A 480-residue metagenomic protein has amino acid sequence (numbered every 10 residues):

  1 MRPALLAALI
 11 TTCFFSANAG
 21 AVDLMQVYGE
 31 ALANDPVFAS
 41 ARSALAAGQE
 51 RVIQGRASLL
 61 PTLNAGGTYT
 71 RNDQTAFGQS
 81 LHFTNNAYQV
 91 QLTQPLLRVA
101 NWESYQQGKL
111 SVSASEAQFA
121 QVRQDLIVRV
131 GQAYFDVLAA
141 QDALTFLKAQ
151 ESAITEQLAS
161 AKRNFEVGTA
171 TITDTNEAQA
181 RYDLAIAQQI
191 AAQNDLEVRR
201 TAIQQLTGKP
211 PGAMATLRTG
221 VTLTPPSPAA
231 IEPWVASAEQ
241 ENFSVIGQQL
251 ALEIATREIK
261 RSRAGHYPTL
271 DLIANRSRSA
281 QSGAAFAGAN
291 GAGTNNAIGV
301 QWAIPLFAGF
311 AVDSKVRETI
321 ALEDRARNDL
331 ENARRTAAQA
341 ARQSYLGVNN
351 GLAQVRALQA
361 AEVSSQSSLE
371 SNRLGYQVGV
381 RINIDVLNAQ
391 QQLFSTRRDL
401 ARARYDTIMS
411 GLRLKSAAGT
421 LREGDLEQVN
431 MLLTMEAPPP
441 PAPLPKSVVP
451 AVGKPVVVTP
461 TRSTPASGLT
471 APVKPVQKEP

Functional and structural regions predicted by a protein language model:
M1-A7: Bacterial N-terminal signal peptides that target proteins for export
F14-S16: N-terminal signal peptide c-region/cleavage motif recognized by signal peptidases
A19-G66, Q94-L96, P211, L217-E253 (+3 more regions): Bacterial Sec-pathway N-terminal export signals of envelope proteins
G20-L138, L144, I154, I172 (+5 more regions): Short flexible linkers and secondary-structure junctions
Q26, N85-A87, Q132, E177 (+3 more regions): Transmembrane beta-barrel architecture of outer-membrane proteins
S40-G55, V122, L126-F146, E156-L158 (+5 more regions): Amphipathic alpha-helical coiled-coil segments
G66-L97, E103, L217-P228, K260 (+2 more regions): Small/polar, glycine/serine/threonine/aspartate-rich low-complexity segments that form flexible
D125-S237, A251, G347, G351 (+2 more regions): Periplasmic alpha-helical coiled-coil/stalk elements that build and connect Gram-negative outer-membrane
